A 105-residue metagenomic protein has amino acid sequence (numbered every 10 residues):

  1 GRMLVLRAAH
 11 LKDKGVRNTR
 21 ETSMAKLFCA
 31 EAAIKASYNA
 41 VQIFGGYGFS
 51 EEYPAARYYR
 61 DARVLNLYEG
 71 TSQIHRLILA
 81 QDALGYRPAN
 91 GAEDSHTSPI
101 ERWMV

Functional and structural regions predicted by a protein language model:
G1-V105: Alpha-helical interface subdomain recognition
